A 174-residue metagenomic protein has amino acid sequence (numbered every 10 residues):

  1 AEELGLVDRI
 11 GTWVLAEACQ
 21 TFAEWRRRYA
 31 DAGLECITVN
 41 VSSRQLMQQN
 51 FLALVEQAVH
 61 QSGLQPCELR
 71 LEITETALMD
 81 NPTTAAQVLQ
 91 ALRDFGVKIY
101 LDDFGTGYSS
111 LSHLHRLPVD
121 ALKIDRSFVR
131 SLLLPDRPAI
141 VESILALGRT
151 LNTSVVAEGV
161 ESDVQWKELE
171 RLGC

Functional and structural regions predicted by a protein language model:
A1-G5, F95: A conserved signal-transducing helical linker
L6-T84, G159: Catalytic core of bacterial c-di-GMP phosphodiesterases, primarily the EAL and HD-GYP domains, capturing alpha-helical
I10-W13, D136-S143: Conserved acetyl-CoA-binding loop-helix of GNAT-fold acetyltransferases
W25, L134-P135: Residue-level signal for well-ordered alpha-helical positions
V39, I144, G148: Ligand-binding cleft/hinge of the Venus flytrap
A53-L132, L147, L151-C174: The catalytic core of metal-dependent phosphodiesterases that act on cyclic dinucleotides
